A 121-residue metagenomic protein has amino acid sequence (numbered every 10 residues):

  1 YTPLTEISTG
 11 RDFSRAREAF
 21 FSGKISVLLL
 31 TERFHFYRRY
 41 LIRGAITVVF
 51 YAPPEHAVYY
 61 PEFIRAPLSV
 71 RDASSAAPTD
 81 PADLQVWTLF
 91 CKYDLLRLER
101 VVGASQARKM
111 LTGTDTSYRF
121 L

Functional and structural regions predicted by a protein language model:
Y1, R39-L41, G103: Glycine-centered secondary-structure boundary/capping sites
Y1-Y37: Conserved helicase ATPase core of P-loop NTP-dependent helicases/translocases
E6, P53, C91: Active-site donor-binding loop signature of nucleotide-sugar glycosyltransferases
D12-R15, Y59-E62, Q85: Acidic, Ser/Thr-rich intrinsically disordered and amphipathic helical segments
I25-S26, T31-A77: Conserved RecA-like helicase motor core of SF1/SF2 enzymes
A66-F120: Conserved segment of the helicase C-terminal RecA-like domain
